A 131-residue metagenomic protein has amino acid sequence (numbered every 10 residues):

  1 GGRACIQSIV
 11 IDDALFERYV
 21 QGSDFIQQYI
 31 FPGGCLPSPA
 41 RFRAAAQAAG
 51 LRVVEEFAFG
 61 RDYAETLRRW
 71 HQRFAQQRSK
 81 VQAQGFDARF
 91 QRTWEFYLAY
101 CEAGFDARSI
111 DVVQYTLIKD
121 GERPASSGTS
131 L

Functional and structural regions predicted by a protein language model:
G1-V10: Conserved beta-strand signature within the Rossmann-like core of class I S-adenosyl-L-methionine
V10-A125: Substrate-binding/catalytic lobe of Class I Rossmann-like enzymes that use SAM or dcSAM, i.e., the mid-to-C-terminal
G128-L131: NAD(P)-dependent dehydrogenase/reductase Rossmann-like domain
